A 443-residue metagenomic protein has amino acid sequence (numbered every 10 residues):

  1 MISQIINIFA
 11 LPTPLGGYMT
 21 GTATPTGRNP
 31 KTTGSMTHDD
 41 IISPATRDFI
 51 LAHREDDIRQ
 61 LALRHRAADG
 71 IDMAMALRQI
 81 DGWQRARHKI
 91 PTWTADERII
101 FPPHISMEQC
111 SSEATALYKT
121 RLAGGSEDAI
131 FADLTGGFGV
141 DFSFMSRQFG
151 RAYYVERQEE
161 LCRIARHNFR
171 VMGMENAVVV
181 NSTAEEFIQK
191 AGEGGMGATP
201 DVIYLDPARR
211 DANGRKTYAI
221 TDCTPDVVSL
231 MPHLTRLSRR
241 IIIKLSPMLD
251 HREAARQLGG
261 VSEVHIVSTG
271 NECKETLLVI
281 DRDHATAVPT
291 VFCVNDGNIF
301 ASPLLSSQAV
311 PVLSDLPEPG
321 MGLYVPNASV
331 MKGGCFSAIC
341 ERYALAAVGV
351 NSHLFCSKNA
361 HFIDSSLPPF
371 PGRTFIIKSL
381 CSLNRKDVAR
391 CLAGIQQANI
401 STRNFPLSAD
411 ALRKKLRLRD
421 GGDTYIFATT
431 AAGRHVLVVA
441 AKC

Functional and structural regions predicted by a protein language model:
I2-C443: SAM-dependent transferase fold signal centered on methyltransferase-like domains, encompassing both Class I
